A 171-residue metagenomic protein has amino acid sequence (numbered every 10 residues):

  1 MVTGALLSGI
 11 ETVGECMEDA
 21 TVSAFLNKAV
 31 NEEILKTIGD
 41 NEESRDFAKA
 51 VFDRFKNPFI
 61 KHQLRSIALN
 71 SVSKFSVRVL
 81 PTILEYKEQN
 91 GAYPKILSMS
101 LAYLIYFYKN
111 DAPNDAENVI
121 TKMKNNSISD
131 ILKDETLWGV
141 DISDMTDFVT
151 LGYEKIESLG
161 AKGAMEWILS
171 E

Functional and structural regions predicted by a protein language model:
M1-E171: Non-transmembrane, aqueous-exposed alpha-helical and coiled segments at domain scale
